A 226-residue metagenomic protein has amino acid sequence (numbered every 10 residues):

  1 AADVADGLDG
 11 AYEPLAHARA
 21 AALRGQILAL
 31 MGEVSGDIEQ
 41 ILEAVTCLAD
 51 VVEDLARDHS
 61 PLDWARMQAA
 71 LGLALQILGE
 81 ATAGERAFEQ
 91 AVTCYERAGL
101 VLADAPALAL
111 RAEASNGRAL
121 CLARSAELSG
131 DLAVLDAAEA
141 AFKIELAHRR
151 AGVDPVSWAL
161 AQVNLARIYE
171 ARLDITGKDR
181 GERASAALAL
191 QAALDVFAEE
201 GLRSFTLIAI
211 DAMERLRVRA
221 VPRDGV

Functional and structural regions predicted by a protein language model:
A1-A5, R24-G25, A44-V51, A70-A74 (+5 more regions): Tetratricopeptide repeat
A2-H17, V34, D50-W64, A81 (+3 more regions): Flexible helix-coil transition and linker loops at the boundaries of alpha-helical arrays
A16-E33, L62-I77, A109-R124, S157-R167 (+1 more regions): Conserved alpha-helical positions within TPR/SEL1-like repeat arrays
A21, E39-T46, A65-Q68, R86-T93 (+5 more regions): Short, charged, amphipathic alpha-helical segments
A29-L42, Q76-Q90, A123-A137, A171-S185 (+1 more regions): Short coil/turn connectors between adjacent alpha-helices in alpha-solenoid helical repeat scaffolds
R124, L128, L132-A138, K143-S157: Alpha-helical adaptor scaffolds
G130, R149-W158, V163, E170-K178: Intrinsically disordered, low-complexity segments enriched in Gly and acidic/Ser/Thr residues that form flexible
R167, A171, R183-V226: C-terminal non-catalytic interaction modules
